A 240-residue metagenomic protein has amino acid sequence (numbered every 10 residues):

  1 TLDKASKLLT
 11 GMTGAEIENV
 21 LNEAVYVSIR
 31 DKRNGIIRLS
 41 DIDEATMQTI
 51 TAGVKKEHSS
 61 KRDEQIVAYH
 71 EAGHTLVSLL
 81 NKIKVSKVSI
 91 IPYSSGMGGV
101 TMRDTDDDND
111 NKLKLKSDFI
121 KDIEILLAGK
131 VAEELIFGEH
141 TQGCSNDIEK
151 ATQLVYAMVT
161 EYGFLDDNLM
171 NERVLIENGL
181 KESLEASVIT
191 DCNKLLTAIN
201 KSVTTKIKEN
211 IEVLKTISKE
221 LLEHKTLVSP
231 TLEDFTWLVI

Functional and structural regions predicted by a protein language model:
K4, R30-R33, R38, R62 (+2 more regions): Arginine residue identity/basic-tract feature
A5, I17, I42, F119 (+1 more regions): Hydrophobic/aromatic residues in well-formed alpha-helices
K7-S40, M47-K55, T75-S86, M158-L165 (+1 more regions): AAA+ ATPase "lid" subdomain C-terminal helix
H58-S60: Cytosolic-side membrane-insertion boundary helix
R62-Y69, T75-I240: Soluble catalytic regions of large protease machineries
